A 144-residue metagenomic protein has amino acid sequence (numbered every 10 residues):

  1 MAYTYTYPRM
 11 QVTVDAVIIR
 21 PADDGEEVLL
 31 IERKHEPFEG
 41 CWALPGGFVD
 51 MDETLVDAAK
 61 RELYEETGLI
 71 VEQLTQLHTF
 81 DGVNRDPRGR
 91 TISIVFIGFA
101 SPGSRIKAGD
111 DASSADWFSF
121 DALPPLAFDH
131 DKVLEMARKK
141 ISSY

Functional and structural regions predicted by a protein language model:
M1-A43, V56, V71: N-terminal strand-loop-strand
V49-Q73, H78-I141: Unchanged
